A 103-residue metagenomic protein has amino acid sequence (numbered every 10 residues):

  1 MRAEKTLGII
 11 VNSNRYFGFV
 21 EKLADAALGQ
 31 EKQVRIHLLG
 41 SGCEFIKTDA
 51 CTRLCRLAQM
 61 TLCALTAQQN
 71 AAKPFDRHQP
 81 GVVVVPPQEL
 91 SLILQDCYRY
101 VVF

Functional and structural regions predicted by a protein language model:
K5, E31, A58, C97-Y98: Short, well-ordered alpha-helix to beta-strand connector turns
T6-V20, L39-E44: Short, glycine-rich nucleotide/cofactor-binding loops
G8, R35-H37, T61: A structural signal for isolated positions on well-ordered beta-strands in alpha/beta enzyme cores
R15-E31, I36: Histidine-anchored nucleotide/phosphate-binding helix
K32, L38-G40, F45-R56: N-terminal positively charged helical leader segments and presequences
L38, L62, V101-F103: General beta-strand structural signal in soluble alpha/beta enzymes
C51-R77: A glycine-rich helix N-cap at a beta->alpha junction
F75-F103: C-terminal structural segments of small proteins and small subunits
